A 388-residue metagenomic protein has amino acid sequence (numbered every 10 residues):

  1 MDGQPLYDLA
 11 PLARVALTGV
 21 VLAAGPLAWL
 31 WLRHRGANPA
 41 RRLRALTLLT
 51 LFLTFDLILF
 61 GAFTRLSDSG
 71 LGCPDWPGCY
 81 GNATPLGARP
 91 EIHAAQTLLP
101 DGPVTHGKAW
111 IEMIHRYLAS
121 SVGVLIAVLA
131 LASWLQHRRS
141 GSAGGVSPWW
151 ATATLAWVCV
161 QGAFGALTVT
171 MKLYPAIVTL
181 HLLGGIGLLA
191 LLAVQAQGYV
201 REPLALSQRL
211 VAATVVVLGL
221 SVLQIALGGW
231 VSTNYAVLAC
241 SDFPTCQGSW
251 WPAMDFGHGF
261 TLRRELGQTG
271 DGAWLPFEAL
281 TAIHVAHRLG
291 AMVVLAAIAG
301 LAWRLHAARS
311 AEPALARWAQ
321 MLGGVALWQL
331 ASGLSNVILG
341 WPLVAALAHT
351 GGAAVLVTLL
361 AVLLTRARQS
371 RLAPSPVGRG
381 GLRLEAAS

Functional and structural regions predicted by a protein language model:
M1-N38: Transmembrane alpha-helices
D2-G3, L66-M113, V237-L280: Extracytosolic (periplasmic/ER-lumenal) interhelical loops and adjacent juxtamembrane/interface segments of multi-pass
D2-P5, F60-C73, A156-L182, W230-D242 (+1 more regions): Interfacial helix-loop-helix junctions of multi-pass membrane proteins
A10-T18, W110-V128, P175-L188, A282-G300 (+1 more regions): Membrane-interface loop-to-helix entry segments
P39-D56, S147-T154, L204-A226, A314-G324: Interfacial segments of alpha-helical transmembrane regions
S120-H137, G187-Y199, V293-H306, L356-A367: Membrane-interfacial alpha-helical segments at the cytosolic side of multi-pass membrane proteins
S133-T152, Q208, A302-L322, G378-G381: Membrane-interface helix-loop-helix junctions at transmembrane boundaries of multi-pass membrane enzymes, predominantly
L191-A213, T358-S388: A juxtamembrane structural motif centered on a specific transmembrane helix
